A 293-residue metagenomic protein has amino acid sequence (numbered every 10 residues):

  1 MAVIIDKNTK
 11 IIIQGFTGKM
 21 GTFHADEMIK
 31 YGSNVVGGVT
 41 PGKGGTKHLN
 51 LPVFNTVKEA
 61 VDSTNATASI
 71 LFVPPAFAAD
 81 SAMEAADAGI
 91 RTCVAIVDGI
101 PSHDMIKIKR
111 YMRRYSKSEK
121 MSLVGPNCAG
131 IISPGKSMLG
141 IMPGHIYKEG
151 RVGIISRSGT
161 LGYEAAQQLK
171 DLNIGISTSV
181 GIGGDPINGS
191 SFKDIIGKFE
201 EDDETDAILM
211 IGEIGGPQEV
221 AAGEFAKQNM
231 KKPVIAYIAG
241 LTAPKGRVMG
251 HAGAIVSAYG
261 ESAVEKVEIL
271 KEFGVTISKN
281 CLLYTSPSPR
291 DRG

Functional and structural regions predicted by a protein language model:
I13, G37-T40, A95, S122-N127 (+6 more regions): General beta-strand structural signal in soluble alpha/beta enzymes
Y31-K47: NAD(P)-binding Rossmann-fold cofactor-contacting core
E59-S81: Rossmann-like NAD(P)-binding element
I70-F72, A95, D206-E213: Periplasmic-binding protein-like
F77-I96: Rossmann-fold NAD(P) dinucleotide-binding segment
G99-E119: Rossmann-fold NAD(P)-binding glycine/threonine-rich loop
Y147-G197: Short glycine-cluster motifs
Y284-G293: Conserved small/polar residues in nucleotide/adenosyl-binding loops
